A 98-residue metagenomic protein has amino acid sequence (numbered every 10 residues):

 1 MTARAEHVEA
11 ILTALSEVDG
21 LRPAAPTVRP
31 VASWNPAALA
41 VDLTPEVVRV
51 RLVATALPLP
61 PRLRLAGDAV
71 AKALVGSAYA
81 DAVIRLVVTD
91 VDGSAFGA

Functional and structural regions predicted by a protein language model:
M1, D19, V28-P30, L63-G67: A short linear-motif detector with a strong N-terminal bias
M1-L12: Solvent-exposed, low-complexity, repeat-rich "mucin-like" stalks and linkers
I11-T27: Short acidic amphipathic segments
R22-R51, A82, V88-A95: Short edge beta-strands and adjacent turn/loop segments
A56-Y79: Short, non-transmembrane amphipathic alpha-helical segments
A98: Extracytoplasmic/periplasmic copper-protein system
